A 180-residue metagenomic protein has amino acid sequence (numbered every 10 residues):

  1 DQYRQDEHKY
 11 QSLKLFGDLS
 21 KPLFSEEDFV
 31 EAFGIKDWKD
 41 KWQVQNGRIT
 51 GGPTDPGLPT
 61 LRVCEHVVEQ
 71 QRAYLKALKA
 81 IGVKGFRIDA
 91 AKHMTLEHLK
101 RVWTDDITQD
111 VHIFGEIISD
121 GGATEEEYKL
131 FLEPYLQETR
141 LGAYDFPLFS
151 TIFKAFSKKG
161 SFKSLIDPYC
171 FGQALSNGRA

Functional and structural regions predicted by a protein language model:
D1-L61, A80, R87, K92-T124: Acidic/aromatic-lined carbohydrate-recognition and catalytic surfaces of CAZymes acting on diverse glycans
W38, W42, V63-Y74: Alpha-helical scaffold elements lining the catalytic groove of polysaccharide deacetylases
R72-A180: Active-site-proximal helices and loops of the catalytic beta/alpha 8
